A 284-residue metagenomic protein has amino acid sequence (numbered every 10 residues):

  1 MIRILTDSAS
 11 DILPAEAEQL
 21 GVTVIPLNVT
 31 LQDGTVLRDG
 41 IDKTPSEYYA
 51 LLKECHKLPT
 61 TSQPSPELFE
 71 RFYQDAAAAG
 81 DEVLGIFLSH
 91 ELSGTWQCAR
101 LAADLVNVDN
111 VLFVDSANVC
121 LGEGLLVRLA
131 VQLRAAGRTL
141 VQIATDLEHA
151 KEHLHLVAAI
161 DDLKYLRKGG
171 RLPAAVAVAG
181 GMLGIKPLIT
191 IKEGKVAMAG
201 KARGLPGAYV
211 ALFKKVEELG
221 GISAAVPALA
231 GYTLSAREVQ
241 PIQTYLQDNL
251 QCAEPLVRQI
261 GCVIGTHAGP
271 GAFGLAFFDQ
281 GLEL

Functional and structural regions predicted by a protein language model:
M1, P59-T60, I86, A117 (+1 more regions): Short, contiguous strand/loop micro-motifs
M1-I2, G80: Local beta-strand N-terminus motif with an aromatic residue
R3, A9-T23, N28-T30, T35 (+3 more regions): Mixed-charge interfacial surface used for oligomerization/domain docking and macromolecular partner engagement
T35-G85, S89-V108: Class I S-adenosyl-L-methionine
